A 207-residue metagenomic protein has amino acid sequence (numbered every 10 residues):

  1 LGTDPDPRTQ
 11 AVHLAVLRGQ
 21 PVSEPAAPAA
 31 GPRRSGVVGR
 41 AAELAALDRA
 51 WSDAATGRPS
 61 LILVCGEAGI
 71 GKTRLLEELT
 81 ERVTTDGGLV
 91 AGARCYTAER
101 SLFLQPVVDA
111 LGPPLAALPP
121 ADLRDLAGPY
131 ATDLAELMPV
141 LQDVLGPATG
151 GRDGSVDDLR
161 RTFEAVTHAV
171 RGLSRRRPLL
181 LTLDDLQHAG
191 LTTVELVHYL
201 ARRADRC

Functional and structural regions predicted by a protein language model:
L1-P5: Acidic, Ser/Thr/Gly/Pro-rich low-complexity segments and short DxT(G/T)-type signature motifs
D6-C207: Key residue(s) within conserved catalytic/signature motifs
